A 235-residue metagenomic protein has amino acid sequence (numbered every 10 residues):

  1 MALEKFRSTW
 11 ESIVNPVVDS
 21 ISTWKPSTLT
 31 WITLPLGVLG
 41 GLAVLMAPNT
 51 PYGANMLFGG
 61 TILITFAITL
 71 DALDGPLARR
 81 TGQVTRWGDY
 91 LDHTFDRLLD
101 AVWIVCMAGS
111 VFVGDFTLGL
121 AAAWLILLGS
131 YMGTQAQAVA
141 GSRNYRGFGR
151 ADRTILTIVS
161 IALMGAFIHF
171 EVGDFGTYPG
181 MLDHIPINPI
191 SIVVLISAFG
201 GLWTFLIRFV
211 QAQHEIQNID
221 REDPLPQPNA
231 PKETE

Functional and structural regions predicted by a protein language model:
M1-S20, H93, R97-E235: A feature for the membrane-embedded catalytic helix bundles of lipid/isoprenoid biosynthetic enzymes
I13-V17, T28-W31, P35: Short N-terminal amphipathic alpha-helix/helix-capping patch enriched in small hydrophobics with frequent Ser/Thr
T30-W87, F116-W124, D183-L202: Membrane-embedded alpha-helical segments that form the functional core of polytopic membrane enzymes, especially those
D71-D74, D92, D96: Acidic active-site catalytic centers that drive phospho-/nucleotidyl reactions and related ester hydrolyses
